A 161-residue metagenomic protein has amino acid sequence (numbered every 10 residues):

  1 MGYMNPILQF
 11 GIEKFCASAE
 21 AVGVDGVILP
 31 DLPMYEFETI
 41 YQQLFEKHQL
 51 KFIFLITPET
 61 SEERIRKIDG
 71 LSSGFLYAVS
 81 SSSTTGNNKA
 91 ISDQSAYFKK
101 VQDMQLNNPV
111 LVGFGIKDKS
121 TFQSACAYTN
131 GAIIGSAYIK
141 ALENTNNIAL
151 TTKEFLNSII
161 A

Functional and structural regions predicted by a protein language model:
M1-G2, V27-L29, F52-I56, L76-A78 (+2 more regions): Hydrophobic faces of well-ordered beta-strands that scaffold small-molecule active sites in alpha/beta enzyme cores
M1-L32: Active-site beta->alpha loop and helix N-cap motifs at the rims of alpha/beta catalytic domains
I7-E13, D31-K47, S61-R66, T85-K100 (+2 more regions): Active-site-adjacent beta->alpha loops and helix N-cap segments on the catalytic face of soluble alpha/beta enzymes
A19-G26, F45-F52, G70-Y77, A127-A132: Glycine-enriched alpha-helix->loop->beta-strand junction motifs that scaffold or abut catalytic
Q43-P58, D93-V110, I116, T151-A161: Alpha-helix-loop-beta-strand connector modules within alpha/beta enzyme cores
L50-N87: Histidine/lysine/aspartate-rich catalytic loop segments that bind and position anionic ligands
T60-L71, V112, I116-A132: Catalytic cores of alpha/beta
V79-K89, K99-T121, I133, A137: Catalytic-face loop-and-helix region of soluble metabolic enzyme cores
